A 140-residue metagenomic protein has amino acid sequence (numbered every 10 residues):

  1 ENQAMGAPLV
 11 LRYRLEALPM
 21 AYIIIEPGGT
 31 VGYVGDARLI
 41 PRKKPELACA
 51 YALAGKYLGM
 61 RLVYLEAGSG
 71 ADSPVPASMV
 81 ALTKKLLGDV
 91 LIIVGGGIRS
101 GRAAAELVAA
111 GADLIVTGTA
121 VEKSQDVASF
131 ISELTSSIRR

Functional and structural regions predicted by a protein language model:
E1, R42, V63-S73, G118: Catalytic beta/alpha-barrel core
E1-L58: Conserved anion-binding
A4-L18, S73-S100, I131-R140: Alpha-helix-loop-beta-strand connector modules within alpha/beta enzyme cores
P19-I25, V63-L65, I92-G96, I115-T117: Hydrophobic faces of well-ordered beta-strands that scaffold small-molecule active sites in alpha/beta enzyme cores
G29-L39, V63, P74, S78-K84: Active-site/ligand-binding-proximal alpha/beta "capping" segment
L53, A81, A105-E106: Alpha-helical segments flanking ligand/cofactor-binding loops in enzyme cores
G55, L107, I115: Conserved, mostly hydrophobic/aromatic
A67-G70, G97-I98, A110-F130: Glycine-rich phosphate-binding active-site loops on the catalytic face of alpha/beta enzymes
